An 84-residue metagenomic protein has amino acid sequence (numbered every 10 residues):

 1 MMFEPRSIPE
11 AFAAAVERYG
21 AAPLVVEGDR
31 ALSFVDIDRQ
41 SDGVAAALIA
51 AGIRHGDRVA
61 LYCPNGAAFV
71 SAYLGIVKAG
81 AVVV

Functional and structural regions predicted by a protein language model:
M2-I8, A21-L74: Conserved AMP-binding/adenylate-forming core of the ANL superfamily
F12: Short, conserved alpha-helix that lines the donor NDP-sugar binding/gating region of sugar-transfer enzymes
V77: Anion (oxyanion) recognition and catalysis
G80: Structured binding elements
